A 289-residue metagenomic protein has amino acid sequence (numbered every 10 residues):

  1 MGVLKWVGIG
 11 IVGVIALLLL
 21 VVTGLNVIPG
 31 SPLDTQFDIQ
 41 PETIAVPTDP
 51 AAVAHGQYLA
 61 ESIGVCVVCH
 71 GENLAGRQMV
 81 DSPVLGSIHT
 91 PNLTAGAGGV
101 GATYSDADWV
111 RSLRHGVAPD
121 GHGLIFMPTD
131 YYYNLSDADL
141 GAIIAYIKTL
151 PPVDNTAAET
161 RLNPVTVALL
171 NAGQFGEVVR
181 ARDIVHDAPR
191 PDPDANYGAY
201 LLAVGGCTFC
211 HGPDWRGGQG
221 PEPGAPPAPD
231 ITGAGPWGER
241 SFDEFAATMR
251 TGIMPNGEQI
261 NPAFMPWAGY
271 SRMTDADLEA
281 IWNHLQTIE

Functional and structural regions predicted by a protein language model:
G2-Q36: N-terminal type II signal-anchor transmembrane helix that functions as the membrane-insertion/stop-transfer segment
V12-N26, L135-A195, H284: Extended surface/linker regions that mediate inter-domain or inter-protein docking in multi-component redox
Q36-S62, A172-A203: Electrostatic cytochrome c docking/interface patches
A51-V53, I63, G121, F126-P128 (+9 more regions): Interaction-mediating elements
G56, I63-E72, I143, G198 (+3 more regions): The canonical Cys-X-X-Cys-His
C69-A75, R114, K148-T149, A203 (+2 more regions): Detector for the c-type heme attachment site
N73-D106, G123-S136, L162-G173, G212-A247 (+1 more regions): Gly/Gly-Pro-rich "capping" loops immediately C-terminal to redox-active cysteine motifs in periplasmic/lumenal
S105-H115, Y131-N155, D243-M254, A268-E289: C-terminal capping alpha-helices of c-type cytochrome domains
